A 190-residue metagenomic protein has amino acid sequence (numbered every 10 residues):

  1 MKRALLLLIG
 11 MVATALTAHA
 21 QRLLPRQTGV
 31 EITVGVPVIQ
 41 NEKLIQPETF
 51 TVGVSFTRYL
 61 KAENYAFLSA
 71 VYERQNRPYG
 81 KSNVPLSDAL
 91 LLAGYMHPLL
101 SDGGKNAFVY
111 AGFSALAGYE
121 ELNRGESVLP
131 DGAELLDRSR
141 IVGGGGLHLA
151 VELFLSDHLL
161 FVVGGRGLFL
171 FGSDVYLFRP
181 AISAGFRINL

Functional and structural regions predicted by a protein language model:
M1-R26: Cleavable N-terminal export/targeting peptides
H19-S69, S183, R187-N189: Short glycine/proline- and aromatic-enriched beta-strand/turn motifs that initiate or cap beta-hairpins
R22-V30, A62-A66, K105-A111, S139-I141 (+2 more regions): Outer-envelope beta-barrel architecture signal
R26-T28, Q46-V52, P85-L91, A107 (+2 more regions): Residues that define the transmembrane beta-barrel architecture of outer-membrane proteins
I39-E42, R77-V84, D131-D137, L168-S173: Extracellular loop and loop/strand-boundary signature of outer-membrane beta-barrel proteins
V52-V54, L91-Y95, A111, L147-L149 (+2 more regions): Membrane-embedded beta-strands of outer-membrane beta-barrel proteins, especially the hydrophobic/small aromatic
S55-P130, L159, I188-L190: Gram-negative (and chloroplast) outer-membrane scaffold detector with strong preference for beta-barrel transmembrane
Q75, A150-L190: Predominantly the C-terminal beta-signal and adjacent terminal strand-loop region of outer-membrane beta-barrel
